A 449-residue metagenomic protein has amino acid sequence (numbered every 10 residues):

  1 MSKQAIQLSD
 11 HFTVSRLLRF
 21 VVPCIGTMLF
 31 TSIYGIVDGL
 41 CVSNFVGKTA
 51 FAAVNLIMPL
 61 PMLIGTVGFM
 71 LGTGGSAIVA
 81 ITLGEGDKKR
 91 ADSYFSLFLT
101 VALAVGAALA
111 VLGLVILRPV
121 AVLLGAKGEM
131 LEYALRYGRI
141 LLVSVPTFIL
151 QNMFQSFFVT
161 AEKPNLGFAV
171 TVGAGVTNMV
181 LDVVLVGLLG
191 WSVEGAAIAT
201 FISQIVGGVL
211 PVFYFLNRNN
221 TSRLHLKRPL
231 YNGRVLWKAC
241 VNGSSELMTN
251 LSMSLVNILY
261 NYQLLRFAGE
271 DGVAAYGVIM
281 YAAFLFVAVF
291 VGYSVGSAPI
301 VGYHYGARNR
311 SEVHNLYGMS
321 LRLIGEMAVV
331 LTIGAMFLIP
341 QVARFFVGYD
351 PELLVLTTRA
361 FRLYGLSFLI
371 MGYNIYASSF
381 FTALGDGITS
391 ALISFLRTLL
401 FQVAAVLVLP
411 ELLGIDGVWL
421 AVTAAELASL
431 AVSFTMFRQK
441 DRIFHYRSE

Functional and structural regions predicted by a protein language model:
M1-V21, V79-P146, L188-S244, V301-S367 (+1 more regions): Short alpha-helical transmembrane segments in multi-pass integral membrane proteins
L8-V46, P59-G74, I78, L103-A110 (+4 more regions): N-terminal transmembrane alpha-helices
R19-D38, I140, A174, S203-G207 (+4 more regions): Transmembrane helical elements of multi-pass membrane transporters/channels
C24, M28, L40, N44 (+16 more regions): Transmembrane alpha-helix boundary and packing residues in multipass membrane permease domains and related
I33-F51, A121-G128, V184-W191, L251-Y281 (+4 more regions): Helix-terminus/linker motif at the lipid-water interface of multi-pass membrane proteins
G39, K48-F51, K88, L117 (+6 more regions): Membrane-helix interface/capping residues of multi-pass secondary transporters
F51-V111, F148-G167, A275-I339, M371-I393: Small-residue-rich hydrophobic transmembrane alpha-helices
G72, I140-V159, G167-N178, A196-P211 (+5 more regions): Short runs within selected transmembrane alpha-helices of multi-pass transporters and secretion channels
